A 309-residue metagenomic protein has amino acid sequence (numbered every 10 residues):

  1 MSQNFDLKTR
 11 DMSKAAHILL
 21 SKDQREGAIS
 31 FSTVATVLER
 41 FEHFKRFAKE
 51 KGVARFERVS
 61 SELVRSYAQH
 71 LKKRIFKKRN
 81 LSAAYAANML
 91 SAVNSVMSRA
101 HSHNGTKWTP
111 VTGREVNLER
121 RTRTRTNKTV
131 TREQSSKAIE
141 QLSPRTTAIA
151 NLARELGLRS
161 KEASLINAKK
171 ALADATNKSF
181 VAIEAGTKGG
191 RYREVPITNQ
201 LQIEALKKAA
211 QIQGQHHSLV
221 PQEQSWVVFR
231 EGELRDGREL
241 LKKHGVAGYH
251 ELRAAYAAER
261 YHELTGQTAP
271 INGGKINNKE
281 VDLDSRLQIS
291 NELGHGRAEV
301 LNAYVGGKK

Functional and structural regions predicted by a protein language model:
M1-G27: N-terminal DNA-binding module of tyrosine recombinases/phage integrases
I18-R121: N-terminal core-binding DNA-recognition domain of tyrosine recombinases/integrases
V93, I149-A150, K161-I166: Alpha-helix N-cap/helix-start motif at helix boundaries, enriched for small hydrophobics
L118-K137, G189-L201, G214-Q215: DNA breakage-rejoining catalytic core of tyrosine-based enzymes
R132-S160, E280-L283: Basic, Lys/Arg- and aromatic-enriched nucleic-acid-binding interface segment
L165-A205: Conserved tyrosine-mediated DNA breakage-rejoining catalytic core shared by Y-recombinases
T198-E263: Active-site/catalytic core of tyrosine-dependent DNA strand-transfer enzymes
A255-H295, K309: C-terminal catalytic core of tyrosine-transesterase DNA break-rejoin enzymes
